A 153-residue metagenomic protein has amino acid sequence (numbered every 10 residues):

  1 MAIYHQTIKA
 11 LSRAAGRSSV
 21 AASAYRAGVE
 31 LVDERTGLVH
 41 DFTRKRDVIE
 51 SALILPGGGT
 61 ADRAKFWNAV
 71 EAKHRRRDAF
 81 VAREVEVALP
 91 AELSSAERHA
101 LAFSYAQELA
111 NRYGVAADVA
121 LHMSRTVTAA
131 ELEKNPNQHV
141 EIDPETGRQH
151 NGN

Functional and structural regions predicted by a protein language model:
M1-N153: N-terminal nicking endonuclease/strand-transfer module with a His-rich metal-binding environment and a catalytic Tyr
